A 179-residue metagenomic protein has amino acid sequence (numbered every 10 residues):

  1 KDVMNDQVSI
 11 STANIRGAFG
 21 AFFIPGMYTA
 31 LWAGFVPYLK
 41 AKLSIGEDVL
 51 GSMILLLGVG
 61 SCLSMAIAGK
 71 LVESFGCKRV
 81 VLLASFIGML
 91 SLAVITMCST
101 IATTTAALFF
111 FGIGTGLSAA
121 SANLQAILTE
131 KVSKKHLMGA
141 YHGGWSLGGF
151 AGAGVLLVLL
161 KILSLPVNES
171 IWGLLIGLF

Functional and structural regions predicted by a protein language model:
I10-P37, A41, F109-F110: Pair of pore-lining "gating" transmembrane helices in MFS-fold secondary transporters
S44, G76, M97-A102: Helix-breaking motifs and short loop linkers at transmembrane-helix boundaries and internal kinks in secondary membrane
G58-V59, S146-L147, A151: Short hydrophobic/small-residue motifs within alpha-helical transmembrane segments of multi-pass transporter-like
K78-V81: Primarily marks hydrophobic transmembrane alpha-helices of the MFS/SLC 12-helix fold
F86-S99: C-terminal ends and interior cores of transmembrane alpha-helices in multi-pass membrane transporters/permeases
S91, A102-F111: Paired small-residue
L117-K131: Intracellular juxtamembrane helix-capping segments at the cytosolic ends of symmetry-related transmembrane helices
E169-F179: Symmetry-related core transmembrane helices of the 12-TM Major Facilitator Superfamily/SLC fold
